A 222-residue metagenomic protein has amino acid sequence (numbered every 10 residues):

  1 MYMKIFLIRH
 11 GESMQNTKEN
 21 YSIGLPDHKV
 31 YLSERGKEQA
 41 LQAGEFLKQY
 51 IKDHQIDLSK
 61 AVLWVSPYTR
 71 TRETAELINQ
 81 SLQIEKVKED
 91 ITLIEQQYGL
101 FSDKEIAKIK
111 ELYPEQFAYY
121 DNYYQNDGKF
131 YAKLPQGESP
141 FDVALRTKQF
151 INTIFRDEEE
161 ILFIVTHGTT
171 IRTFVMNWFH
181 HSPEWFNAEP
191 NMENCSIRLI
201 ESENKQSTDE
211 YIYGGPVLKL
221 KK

Functional and structural regions predicted by a protein language model:
M1-K4, F46, I84, Q96-E111 (+2 more regions): Acidic, low-complexity terminal tails and accessory targeting/binding regions of phosphate-metabolizing enzymes
Y2-I5, R9-E85: Active-site-proximal alpha-helix that buttresses catalytic centers in soluble enzyme cores
I5, A61, E158-G168: Generic beta-sheet signal
H10, I91-T92, H167: Active-site glycine-centered loops adjacent to acidic/histidine catalytic or metal-binding residues that shape
S13, T170-I171: Short active-site segment of divalent metal-dependent hydrolases/proteases that encodes the spacing between
V30, N79-R146, I212: Phosphate-handling substructures
Q55-T92, E115-Y123, E201-K222: Conserved histidine-centered catalytic loops in small-molecule metabolism enzymes
V65-S66, L145, V165-T166: Short beta-strand scaffold positions
